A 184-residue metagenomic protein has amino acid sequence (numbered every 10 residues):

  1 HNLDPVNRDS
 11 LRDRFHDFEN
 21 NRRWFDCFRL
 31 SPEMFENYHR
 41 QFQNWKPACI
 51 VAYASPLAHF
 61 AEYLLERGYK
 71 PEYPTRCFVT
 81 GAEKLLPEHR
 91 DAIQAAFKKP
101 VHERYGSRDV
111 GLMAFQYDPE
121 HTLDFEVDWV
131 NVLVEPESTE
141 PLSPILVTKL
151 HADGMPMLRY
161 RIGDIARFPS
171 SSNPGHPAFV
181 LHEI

Functional and structural regions predicted by a protein language model:
H1-S10: Carboxylate/His-rich catalytic cores and anion/metal-binding grooves
S10-H16: Short, flexible, mixed-charge acidic loops at enzyme active sites
H16-I184: Active-site glycine/GP-rich loop and adjacent strand/helix microenvironment that borders small-molecule binding pockets
